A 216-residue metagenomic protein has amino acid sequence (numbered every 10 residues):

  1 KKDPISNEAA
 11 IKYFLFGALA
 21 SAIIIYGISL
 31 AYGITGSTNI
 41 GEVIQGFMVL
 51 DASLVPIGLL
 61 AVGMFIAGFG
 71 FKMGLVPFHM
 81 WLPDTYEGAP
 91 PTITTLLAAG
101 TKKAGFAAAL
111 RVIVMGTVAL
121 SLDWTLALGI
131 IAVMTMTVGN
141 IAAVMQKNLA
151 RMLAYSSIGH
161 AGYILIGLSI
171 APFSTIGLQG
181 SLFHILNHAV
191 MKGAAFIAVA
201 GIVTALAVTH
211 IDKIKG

Functional and structural regions predicted by a protein language model:
K1-G216: Alpha-helical transmembrane segments of multi-pass membrane proteins predominantly involved in bioenergetics
